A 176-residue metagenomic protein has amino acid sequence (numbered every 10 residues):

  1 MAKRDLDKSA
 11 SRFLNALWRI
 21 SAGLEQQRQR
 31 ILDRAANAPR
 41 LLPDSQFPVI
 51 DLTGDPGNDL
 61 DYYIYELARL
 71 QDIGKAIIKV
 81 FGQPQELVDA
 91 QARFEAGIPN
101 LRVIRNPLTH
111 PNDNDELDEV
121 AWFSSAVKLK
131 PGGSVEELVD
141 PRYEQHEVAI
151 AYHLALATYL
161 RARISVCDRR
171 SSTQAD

Functional and structural regions predicted by a protein language model:
M1-G97, F123-D176: Amphipathic alpha-helical interface segments
F94-E119: Histidine-centered, metal-coordinating catalytic motifs and their short helical/loop contexts
